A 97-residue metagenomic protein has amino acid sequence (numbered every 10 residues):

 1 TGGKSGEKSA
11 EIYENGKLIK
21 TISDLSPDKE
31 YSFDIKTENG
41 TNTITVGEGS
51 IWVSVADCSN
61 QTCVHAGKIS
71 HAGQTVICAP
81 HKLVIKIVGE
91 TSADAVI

Functional and structural regions predicted by a protein language model:
T1-Y13: Aromatic-capped interface at the extracytoplasmic side of an N-terminal signal-anchor transmembrane helix
S9-I12, Y31-F33, S50-V53: Short polybasic amphipathic segments
N15, G47-G49, T91: Short acidic-glycine loop/turn motifs at beta-strand connectors
N15-T43: Short extracytoplasmic
E30-F33, T37, C58-G67: N-terminal post-signal-peptidase region of extra-cytosolic proteins
G40-N42, V46-A56, H81: Glycine- and acidic-residue-biased ligand/ion/polar-headgroup-sensing regions
S59, V64-H65, Q74-K82: Local cysteine-cluster metal-coordination motifs and their immediate loop/turn environment, predominantly Fe-S cluster
V76-I97: Non-cytosolic head/periplasmic domains of membrane-anchored proteins
